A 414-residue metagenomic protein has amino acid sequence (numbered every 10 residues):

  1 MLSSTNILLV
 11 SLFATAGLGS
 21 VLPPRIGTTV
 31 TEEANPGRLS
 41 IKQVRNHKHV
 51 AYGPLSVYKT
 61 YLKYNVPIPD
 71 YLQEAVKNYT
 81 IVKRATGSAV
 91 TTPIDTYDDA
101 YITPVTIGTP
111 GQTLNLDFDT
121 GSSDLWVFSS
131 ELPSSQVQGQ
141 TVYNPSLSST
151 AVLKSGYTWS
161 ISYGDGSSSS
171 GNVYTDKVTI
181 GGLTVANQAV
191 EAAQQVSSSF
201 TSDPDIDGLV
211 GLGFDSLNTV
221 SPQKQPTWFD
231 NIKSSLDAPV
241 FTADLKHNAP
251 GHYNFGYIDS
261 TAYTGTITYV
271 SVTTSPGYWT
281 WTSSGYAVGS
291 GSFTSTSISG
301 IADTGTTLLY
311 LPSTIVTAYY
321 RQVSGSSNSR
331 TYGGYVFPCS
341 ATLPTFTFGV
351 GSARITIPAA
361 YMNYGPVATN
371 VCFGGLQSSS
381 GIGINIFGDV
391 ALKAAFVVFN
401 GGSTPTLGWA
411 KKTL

Functional and structural regions predicted by a protein language model:
L2-L114, V270, G401: Disordered propeptide/prodomain
S20-L62, V196, T347-L414: Aspartic protease catalytic domain
K59, K63, V82-Y97, I107-P110 (+14 more regions): Extracytoplasmic low-complexity repetitive segments enriched in small/polar residues
G87-S88, D95-Q188, A192-Q194, L343 (+2 more regions): Signature of the N-terminal lobe/flap region of pepsin-like aspartyl proteases
Y101-L147, V178, D205, L209-G213 (+3 more regions): Aspartyl protease active-site motif detector
T120-L125, E131-S134, S168, Q195-S199 (+7 more regions): Solvent-exposed loop/turn segments at secondary-structure junctions within structured extracellular/periplasmic domains
I180-G277, T369-L414: Aspartic protease core domain of the pepsin/retropepsin superfamily
A262-I301: Surface-exposed beta-loop-beta
